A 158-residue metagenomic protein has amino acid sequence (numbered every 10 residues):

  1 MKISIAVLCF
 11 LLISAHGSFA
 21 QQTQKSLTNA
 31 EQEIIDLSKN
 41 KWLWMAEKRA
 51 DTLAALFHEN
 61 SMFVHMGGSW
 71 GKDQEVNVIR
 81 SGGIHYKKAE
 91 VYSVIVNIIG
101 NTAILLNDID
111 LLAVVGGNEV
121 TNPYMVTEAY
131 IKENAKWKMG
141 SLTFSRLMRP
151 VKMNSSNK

Functional and structural regions predicted by a protein language model:
M1-K25: Bacterial Sec-dependent N-terminal signal peptides
Q21-A55, N60-K158: A beta-strand edge to alpha-helix "cap/lid" segment located at domain peripheries
